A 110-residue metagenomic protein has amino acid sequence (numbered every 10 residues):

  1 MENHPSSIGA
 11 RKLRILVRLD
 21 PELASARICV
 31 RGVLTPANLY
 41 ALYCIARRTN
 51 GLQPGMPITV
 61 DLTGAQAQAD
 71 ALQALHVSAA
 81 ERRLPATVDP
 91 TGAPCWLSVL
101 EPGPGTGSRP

Functional and structural regions predicted by a protein language model:
H4-A41: STAS-typified acidic loop motif
P36-R109: Amphipathic alpha-helical interaction surfaces in cytosolic regulatory modules
